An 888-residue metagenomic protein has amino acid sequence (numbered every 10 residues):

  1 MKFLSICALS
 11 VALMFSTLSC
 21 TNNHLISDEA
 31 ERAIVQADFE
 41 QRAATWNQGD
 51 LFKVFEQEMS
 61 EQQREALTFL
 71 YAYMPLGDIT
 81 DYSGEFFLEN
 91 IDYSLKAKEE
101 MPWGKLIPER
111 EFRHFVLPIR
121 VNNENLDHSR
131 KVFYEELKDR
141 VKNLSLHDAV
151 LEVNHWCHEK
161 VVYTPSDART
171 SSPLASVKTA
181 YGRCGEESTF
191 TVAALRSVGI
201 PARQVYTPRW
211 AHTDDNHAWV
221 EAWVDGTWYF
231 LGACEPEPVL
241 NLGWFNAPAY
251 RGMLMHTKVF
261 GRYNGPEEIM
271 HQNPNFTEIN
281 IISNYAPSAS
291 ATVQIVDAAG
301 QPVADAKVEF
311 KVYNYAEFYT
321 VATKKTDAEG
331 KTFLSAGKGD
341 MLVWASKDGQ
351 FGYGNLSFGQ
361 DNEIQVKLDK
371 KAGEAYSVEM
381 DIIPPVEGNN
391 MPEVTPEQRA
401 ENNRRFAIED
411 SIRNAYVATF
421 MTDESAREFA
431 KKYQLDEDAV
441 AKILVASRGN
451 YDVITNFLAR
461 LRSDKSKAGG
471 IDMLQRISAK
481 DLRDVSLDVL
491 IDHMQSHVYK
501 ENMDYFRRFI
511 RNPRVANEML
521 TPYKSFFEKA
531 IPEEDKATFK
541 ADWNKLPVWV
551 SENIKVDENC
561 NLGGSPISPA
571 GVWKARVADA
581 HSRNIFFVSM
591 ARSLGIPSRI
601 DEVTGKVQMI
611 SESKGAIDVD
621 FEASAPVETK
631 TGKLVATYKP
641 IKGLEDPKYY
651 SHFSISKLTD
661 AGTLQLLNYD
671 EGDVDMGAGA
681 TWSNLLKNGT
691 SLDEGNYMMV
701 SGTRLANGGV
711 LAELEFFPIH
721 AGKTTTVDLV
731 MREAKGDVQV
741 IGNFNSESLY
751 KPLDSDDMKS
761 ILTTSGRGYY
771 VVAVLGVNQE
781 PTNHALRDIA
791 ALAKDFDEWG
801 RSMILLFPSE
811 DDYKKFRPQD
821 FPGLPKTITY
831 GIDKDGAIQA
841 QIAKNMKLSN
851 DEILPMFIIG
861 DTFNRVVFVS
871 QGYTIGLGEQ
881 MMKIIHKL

Functional and structural regions predicted by a protein language model:
N22, D139-L144, A149-H155, T164-L174 (+7 more regions): Hydrophobic/aromatic-rich core segments of domains that either
S27-T179, D215, Q398-E401, E409-A575 (+1 more regions): Secondary-structure boundary elements
D225, K331-V343, K347-Q350, L356-Q360 (+3 more regions): Short Pro-Gly-centered beta-turn/loop motif in secreted/extracellular proteins
A289-G300, G632-E645, V740: A short, amphipathic beta-strand motif
N314-S335, A661-L686: Short, acidic Ser/Thr/Gly-rich low-complexity loop/linker segments typical of extracellular and cell-surface proteins
S760-I789, S802-L806: Short active-site neighborhood of thiol/selenol oxidoreductases, capturing the structured segment around
Q819-L854: Short, internal strand/loop/helix patches that form the active-site neighborhood or redox-interaction surface
E852-Q871: A short, hydrophobic beta-strand/beta-hairpin element that forms part of a small beta-sheet core
